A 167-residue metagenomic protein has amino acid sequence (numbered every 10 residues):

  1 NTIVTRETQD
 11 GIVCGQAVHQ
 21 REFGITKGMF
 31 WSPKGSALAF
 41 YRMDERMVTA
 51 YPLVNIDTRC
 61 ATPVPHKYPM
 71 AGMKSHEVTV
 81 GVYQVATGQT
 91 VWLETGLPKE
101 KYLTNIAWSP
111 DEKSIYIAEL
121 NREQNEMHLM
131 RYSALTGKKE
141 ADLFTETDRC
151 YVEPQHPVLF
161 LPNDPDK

Functional and structural regions predicted by a protein language model:
I3-F30, F40-W92: Predominantly five- to eight-bladed beta-propeller fold
Q9-I25, L97-L103, D148-H156: Short glycine-/Asp-/Thr-/Trp-enriched loop segments that recur within the blades of beta-propeller repeat domains
K27-F30, A39-E45, M70-K74, S109-P110 (+3 more regions): Beta-strand C-termini and the immediately following turn/loop, strongest in propeller blades
R46-T49, Q89-T90, K99-Y102, R122-M127 (+1 more regions): Flexible loop/turn segments at secondary-structure boundaries
V78-V85, L129-K138: Beta-propeller blade signature
V80, N105-A107, V158: Beta-rich, blade/repeat-based domains predominating in secreted/periplasmic proteins but also intracellular
V85-N121: Long hydrophobic segments that form regular secondary structure
A141-D142: Ligand-binding pocket scaffold of soluble enzyme catalytic domains
